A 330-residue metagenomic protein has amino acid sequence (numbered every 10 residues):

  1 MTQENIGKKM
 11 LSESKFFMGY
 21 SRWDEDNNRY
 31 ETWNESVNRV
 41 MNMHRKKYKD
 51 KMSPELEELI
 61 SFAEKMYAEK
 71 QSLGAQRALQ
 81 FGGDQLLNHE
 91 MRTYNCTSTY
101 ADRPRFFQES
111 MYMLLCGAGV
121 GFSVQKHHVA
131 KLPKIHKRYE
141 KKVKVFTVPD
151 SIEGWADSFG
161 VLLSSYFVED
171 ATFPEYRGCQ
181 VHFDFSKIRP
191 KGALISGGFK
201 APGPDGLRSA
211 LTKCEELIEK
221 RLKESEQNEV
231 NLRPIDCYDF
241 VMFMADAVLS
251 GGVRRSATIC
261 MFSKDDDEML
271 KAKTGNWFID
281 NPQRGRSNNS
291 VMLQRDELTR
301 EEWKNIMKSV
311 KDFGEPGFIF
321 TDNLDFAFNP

Functional and structural regions predicted by a protein language model:
M1-P330: Extended catalytic cores of very large enzyme megasubunits
